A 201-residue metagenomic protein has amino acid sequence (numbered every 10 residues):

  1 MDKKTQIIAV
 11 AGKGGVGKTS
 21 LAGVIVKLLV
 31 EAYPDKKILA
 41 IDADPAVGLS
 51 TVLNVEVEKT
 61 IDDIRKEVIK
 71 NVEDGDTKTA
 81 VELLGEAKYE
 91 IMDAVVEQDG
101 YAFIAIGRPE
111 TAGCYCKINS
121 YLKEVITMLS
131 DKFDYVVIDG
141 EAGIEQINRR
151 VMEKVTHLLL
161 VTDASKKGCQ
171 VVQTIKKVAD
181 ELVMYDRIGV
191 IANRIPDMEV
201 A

Functional and structural regions predicted by a protein language model:
M1-T5: Phosphate-binding P-loop
Q6-P45: Walker A/P-loop phosphate-binding motif and the immediately C-terminal alpha-helix
I8, L39-I41, A102-I104, H157-L159 (+1 more regions): Hydrophobic/aromatic beta-strand patches that form the interior of the parallel beta-sheet core in alpha/beta enzyme
K13, A43-D44, I106-R108, G140-E141 (+2 more regions): Fold-independent oxyanion-binding glycine-rich loops and adjacent beta-strand/coil segments at enzyme active sites
V30-E97: N-terminal phosphate/diphosphate-binding loop that engages ATP/GTP or pyrophosphate donors across diverse enzyme folds
D35, G100, Y185-R187: A generic structural signal for alpha->beta connector loops
L84-D93, E97, A102-I138: Cytosolic-facing regulatory segments adjacent to core modules
K117-A201: Conserved catalytic-core segment of NTP-binding enzymes
